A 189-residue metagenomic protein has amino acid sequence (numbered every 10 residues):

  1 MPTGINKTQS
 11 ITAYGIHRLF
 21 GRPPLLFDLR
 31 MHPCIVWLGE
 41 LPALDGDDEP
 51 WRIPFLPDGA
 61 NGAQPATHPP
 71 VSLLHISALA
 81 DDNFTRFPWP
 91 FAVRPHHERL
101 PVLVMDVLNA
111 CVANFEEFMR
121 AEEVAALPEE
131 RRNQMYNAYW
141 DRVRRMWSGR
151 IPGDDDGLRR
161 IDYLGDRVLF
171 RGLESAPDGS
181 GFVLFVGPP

Functional and structural regions predicted by a protein language model:
M1-R86: Ser/Thr/Pro-rich, charge-biased intrinsically disordered regulatory regions of eukaryotic nuclear proteins
W51-P189: Extended amphipathic alpha-helical regions
